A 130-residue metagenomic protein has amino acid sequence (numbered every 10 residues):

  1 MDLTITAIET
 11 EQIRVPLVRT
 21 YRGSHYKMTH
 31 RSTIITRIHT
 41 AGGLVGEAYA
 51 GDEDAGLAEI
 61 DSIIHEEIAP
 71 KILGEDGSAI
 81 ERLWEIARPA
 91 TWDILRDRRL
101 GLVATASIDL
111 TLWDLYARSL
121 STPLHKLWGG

Functional and structural regions predicted by a protein language model:
M1-E53: Structured beta-strand/loop patches that form or line metal/cofactor-binding pockets in enzymes
I13, L17, D76, L120-L124: Glycine-rich, flexible loop/turn motifs
H39-L120: Metal- or metallocofactor-binding catalytic centers and their adjacent structured scaffolds across diverse enzyme
Y116-G130: Catalytic pocket of metal/acid-base enzymes, prominently hydrolases
